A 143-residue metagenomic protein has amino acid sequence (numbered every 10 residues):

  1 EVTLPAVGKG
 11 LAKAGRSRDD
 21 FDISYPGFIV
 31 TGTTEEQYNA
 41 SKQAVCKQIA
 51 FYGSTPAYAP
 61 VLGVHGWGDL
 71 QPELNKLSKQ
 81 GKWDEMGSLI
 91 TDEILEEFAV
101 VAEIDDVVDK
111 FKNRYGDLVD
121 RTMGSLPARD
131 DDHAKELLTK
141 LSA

Functional and structural regions predicted by a protein language model:
E1-A143: Active-site-adjacent structural elements that line small-molecule/cofactor binding pockets in enzymes
